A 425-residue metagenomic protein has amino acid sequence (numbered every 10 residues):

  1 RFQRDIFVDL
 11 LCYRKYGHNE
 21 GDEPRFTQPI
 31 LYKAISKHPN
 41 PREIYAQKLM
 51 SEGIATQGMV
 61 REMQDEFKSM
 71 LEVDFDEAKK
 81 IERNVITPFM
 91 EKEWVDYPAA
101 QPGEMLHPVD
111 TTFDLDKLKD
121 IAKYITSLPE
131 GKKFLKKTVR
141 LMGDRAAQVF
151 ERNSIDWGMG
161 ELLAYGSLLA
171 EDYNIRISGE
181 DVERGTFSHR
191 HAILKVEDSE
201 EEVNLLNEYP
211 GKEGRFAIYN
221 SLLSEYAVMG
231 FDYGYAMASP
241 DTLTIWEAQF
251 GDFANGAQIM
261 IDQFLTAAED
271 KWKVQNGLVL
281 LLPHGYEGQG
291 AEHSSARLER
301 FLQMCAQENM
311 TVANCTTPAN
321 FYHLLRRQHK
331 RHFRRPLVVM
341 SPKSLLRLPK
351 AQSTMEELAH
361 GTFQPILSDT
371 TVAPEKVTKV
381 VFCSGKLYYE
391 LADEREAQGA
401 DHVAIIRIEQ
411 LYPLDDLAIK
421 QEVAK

Functional and structural regions predicted by a protein language model:
R4-F7, C12-N314, P318-K425: Flexible, glycine-rich loop/tail regions that form catalytic "lids" or insertion modules at the edges of active sites
